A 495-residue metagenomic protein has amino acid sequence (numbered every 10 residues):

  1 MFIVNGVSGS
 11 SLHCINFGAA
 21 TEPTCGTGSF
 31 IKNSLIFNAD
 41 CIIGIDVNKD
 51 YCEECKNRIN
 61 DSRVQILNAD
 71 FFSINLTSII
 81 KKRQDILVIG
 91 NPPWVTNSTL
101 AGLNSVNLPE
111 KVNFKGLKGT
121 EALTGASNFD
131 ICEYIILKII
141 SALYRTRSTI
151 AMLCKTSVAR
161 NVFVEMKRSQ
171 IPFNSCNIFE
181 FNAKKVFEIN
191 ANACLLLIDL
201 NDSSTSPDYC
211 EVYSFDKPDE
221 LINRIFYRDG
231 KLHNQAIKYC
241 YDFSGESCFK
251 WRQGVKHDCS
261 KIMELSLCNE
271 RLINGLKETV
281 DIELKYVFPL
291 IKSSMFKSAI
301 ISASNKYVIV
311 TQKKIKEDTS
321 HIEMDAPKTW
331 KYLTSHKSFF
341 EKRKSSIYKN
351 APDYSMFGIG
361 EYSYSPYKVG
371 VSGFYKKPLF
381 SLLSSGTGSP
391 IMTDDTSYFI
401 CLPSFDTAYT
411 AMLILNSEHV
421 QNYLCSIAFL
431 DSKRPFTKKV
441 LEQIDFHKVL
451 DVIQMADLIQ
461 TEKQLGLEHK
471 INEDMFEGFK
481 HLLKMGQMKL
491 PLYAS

Functional and structural regions predicted by a protein language model:
M1-N38, I43-R58, D70, N75 (+4 more regions): Class I S-adenosyl-L-methionine
M1-S8, T24-I42, D46-E53, R63 (+1 more regions): Signature of N6-adenine DNA methyltransferases within the class I
I15, D130, E188-A191, Y364 (+1 more regions): A generic fold-level signal
N38, T96, S157-N161, K337-F340 (+3 more regions): A generic secondary-structure signal for well-formed alpha-helical elements
N60, Y144, V158, I171-P172 (+3 more regions): Hydrophobic/aromatic-lined pockets within catalytic cores
N68, N177-K184, C425-S432, N472-F476: A generic structural motif
C194-S203, I225-Q235, S389-S397, V449-M455 (+1 more regions): Short secondary-structure transition/capping segments
Y241-T461, G478-Y493: Polybasic, glycine- and aromatic-enriched phosphate-binding surface used to engage nucleic acids
